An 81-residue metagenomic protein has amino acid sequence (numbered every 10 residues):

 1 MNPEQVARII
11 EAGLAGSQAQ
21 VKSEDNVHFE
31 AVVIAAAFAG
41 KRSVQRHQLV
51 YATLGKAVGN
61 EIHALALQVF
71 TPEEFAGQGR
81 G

Functional and structural regions predicted by a protein language model:
M1-S17: N-proximal, solvent-exposed amphipathic alpha-helical segments enriched in charged/polar residues
N2-P3, K22, Q78: Charge-rich, low-complexity N-terminal segments
G13-E30: Short edge beta-strands and adjacent turn/loop segments
K22, V32-I34, Q68-F70: Solvent-exposed beta-strand sheet faces enriched in polar/charged residues
H28-E30, H47, H63: Histidine-centered active-site/metal-ligand motif
V32-Q45: A short interface-forming secondary-structure element
S43-V44, Q48-T53: Charged, amphipathic alpha-helical segments and their flanking helix caps
Y51-G81: C-terminal structural segments of small proteins and small subunits
